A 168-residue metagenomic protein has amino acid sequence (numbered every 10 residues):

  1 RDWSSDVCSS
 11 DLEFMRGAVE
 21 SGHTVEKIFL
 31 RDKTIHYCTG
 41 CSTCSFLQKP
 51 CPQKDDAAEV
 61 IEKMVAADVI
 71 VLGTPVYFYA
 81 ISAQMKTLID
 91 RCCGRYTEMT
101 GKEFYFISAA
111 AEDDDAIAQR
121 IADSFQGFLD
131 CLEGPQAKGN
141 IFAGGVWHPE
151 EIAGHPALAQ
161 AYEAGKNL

Functional and structural regions predicted by a protein language model:
R1-C8: Single conserved hydrophobic/aromatic residue that forms the stacking wall/gate of nucleotide- or nucleobase-binding
W3, T39, V65, M99 (+1 more regions): Structured loop/turn residues at beta-strand edges in well-structured enzyme cores
S9, P52-L132: Helix-loop-strand module that forms the ligand-binding subsite of alpha/beta enzymes
D11, M85, A122, L158-A161 (+1 more regions): A general structural signal for well-ordered alpha-helical segments in protein cores
E13-H23: A short, Lys/Arg-enriched amphipathic alpha-helix followed by its capping loop at the start of a domain
E26-I28, G139-N140: A structural preference for short, hydrophobic beta-strand core positions in alpha/beta folds
L30-P50, H148-A157: N-terminal beta-loop-helix "entrance" segment that forms/cooperates in small-molecule cofactor or anionic ligand
Q126-L168: Glycine-rich phosphate/pyrophosphate-binding loop and the adjoining helix
